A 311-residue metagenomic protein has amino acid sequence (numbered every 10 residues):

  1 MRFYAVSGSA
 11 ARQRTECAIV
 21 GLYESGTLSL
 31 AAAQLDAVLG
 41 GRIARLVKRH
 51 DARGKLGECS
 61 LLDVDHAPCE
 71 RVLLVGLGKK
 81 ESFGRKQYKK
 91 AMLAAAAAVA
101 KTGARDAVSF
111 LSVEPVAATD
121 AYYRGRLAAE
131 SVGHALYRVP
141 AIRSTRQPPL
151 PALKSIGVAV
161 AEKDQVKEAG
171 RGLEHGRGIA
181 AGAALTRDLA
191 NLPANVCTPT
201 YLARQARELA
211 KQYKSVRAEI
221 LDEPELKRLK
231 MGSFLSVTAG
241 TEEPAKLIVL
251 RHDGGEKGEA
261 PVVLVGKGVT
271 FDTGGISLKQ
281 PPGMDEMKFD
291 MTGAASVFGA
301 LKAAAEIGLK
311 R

Functional and structural regions predicted by a protein language model:
M1-G268: Short amphipathic alpha-helical segment within the helicase RecA-like ATPase core that mediates nucleic-acid
A206, V262-L264, L278-R311: Alpha-helical metal-binding/catalytic segments enriched in His/Glu/Asp
G275: N-terminal nucleotide-binding beta1-loop-alpha1 segment
